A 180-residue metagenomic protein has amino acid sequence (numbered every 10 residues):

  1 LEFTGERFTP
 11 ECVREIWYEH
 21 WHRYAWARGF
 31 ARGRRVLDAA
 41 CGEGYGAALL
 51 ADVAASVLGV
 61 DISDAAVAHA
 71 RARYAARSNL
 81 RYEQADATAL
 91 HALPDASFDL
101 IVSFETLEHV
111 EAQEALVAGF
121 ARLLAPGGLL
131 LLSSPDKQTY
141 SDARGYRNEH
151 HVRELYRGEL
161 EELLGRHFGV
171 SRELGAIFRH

Functional and structural regions predicted by a protein language model:
L1-A96, L100, F104, Q113-V117 (+1 more regions): Conserved N-terminal segment of class I S-adenosyl-L-methionine
A54, N79, G127, H167-V170: A generic structural signal for alpha->beta connector loops
A66, Q138-Y140, H180: Feature marks short, surface-exposed loop/turn motifs that line or immediately flank catalytic pockets and channel
Y82, F98, L155, F168-G169: Conserved hydrophobic/aromatic "anchor" residues that stabilize well-ordered secondary structure elements
E114-P126: A short glycine-rich, Lys/Arg-flanked "PGG" loop and its adjoining helix->strand segment in the class I
L132-V152: Short, glycine-/aromatic-enriched active-site segment of Class I SAM-dependent methyltransferases
R153-H167: Short alpha-helix
G165-H180: Substrate-binding/catalytic lobe of Class I Rossmann-like enzymes that use SAM or dcSAM, i.e., the mid-to-C-terminal
